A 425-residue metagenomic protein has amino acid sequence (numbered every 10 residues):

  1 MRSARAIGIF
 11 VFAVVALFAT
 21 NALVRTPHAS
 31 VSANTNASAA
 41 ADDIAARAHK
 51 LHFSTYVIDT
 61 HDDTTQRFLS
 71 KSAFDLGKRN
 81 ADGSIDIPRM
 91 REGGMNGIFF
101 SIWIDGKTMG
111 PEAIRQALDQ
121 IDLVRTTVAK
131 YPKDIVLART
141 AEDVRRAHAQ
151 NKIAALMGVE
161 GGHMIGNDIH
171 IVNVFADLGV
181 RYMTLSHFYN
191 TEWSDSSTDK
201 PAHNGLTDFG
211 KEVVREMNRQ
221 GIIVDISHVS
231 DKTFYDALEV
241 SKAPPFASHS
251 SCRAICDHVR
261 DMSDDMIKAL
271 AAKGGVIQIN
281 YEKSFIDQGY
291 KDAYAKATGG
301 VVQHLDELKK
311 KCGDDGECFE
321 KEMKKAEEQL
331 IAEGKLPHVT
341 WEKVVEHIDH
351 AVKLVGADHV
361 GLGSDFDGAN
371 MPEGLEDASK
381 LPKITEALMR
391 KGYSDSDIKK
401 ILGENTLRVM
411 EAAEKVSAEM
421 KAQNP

Functional and structural regions predicted by a protein language model:
M1-S3: N-terminal secretory signal peptides that target proteins for export/translocation
R5-G8, F12, L17-H203, D257-P425: N-terminal hydrophobic targeting/anchoring segments and the immediately downstream early-domain regions of hydrolases
M164-G166, D177-D261: Divalent metal-binding pocket/active-site signature
